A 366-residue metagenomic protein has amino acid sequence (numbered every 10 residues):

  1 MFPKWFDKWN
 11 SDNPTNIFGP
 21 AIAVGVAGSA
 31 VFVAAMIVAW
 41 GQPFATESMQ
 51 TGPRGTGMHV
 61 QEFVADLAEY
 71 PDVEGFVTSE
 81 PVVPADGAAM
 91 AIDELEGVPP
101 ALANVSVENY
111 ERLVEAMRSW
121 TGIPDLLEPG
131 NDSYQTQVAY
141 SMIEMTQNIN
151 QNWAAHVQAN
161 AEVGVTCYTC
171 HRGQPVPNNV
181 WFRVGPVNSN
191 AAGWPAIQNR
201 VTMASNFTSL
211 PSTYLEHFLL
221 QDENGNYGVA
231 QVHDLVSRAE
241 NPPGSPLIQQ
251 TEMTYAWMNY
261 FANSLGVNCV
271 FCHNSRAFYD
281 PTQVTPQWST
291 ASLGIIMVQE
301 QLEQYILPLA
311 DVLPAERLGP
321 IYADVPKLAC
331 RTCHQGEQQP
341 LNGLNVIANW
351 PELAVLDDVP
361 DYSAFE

Functional and structural regions predicted by a protein language model:
M1-E366: N-terminal export/targeting leaders of redox proteins
